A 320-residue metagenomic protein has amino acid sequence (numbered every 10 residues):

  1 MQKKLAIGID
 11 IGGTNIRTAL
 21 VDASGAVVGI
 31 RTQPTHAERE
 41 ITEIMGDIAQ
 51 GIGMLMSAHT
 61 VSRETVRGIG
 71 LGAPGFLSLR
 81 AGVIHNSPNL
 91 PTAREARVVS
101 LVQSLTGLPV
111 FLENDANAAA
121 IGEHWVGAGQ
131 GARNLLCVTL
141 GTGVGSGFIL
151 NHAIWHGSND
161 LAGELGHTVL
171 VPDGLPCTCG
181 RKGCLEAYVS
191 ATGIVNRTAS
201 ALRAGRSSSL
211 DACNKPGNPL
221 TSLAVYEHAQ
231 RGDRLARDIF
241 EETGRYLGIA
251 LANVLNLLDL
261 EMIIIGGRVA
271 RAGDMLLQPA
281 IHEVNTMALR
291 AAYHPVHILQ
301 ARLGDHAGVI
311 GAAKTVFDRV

Functional and structural regions predicted by a protein language model:
M1-G68, S78-V83, V99-L108, G122-A132 (+2 more regions): ATP-binding/phosphotransfer module of carbohydrate and carboxylate kinases, centering on a glycine-rich
D10, G70-P74, E113, C137-G143 (+1 more regions): Short beta-strand segments
R31-Q33, P88, S158: Short hydrophobic alpha-helix segments
P34-H36, T92-A93, A162-E164: A short acidic/small-residue loop/turn micro-motif
G82-R94: A charged helix-plus-loop insertion that forms the helical arch/lid used to bind and gate nucleic-acid substrates
N89-P91, F111-N117, C137-L140, L299-D305: Active-site nucleophile and cofactor-binding loops and adjacent substrate-binding regions of central metabolic enzymes
A153, G157-A162: Short beta->alpha transition motifs characteristic of CBS
N159, T168-V169: Zn2+-dependent cytidine deaminase-like catalytic core
